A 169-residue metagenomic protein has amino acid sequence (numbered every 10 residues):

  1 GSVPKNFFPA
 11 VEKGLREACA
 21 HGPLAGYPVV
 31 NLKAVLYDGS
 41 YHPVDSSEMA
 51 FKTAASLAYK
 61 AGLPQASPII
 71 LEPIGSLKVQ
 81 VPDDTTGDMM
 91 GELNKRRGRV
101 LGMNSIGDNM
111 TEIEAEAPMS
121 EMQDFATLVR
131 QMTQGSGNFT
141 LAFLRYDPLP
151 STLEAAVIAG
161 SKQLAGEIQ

Functional and structural regions predicted by a protein language model:
G1-Q169: Accessory interaction regions appended to the cores of large information-processing enzymes
